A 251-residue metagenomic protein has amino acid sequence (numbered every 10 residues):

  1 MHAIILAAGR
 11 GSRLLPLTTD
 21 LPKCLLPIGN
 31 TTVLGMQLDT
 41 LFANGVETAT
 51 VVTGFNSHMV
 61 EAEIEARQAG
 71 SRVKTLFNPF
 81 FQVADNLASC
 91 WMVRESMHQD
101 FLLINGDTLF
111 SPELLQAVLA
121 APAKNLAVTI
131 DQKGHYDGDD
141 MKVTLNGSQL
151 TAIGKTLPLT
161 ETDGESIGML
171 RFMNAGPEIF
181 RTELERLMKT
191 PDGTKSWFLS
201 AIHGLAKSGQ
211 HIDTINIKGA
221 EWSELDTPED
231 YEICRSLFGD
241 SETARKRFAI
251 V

Functional and structural regions predicted by a protein language model:
M1, E165-V251: Conserved alpha/beta core of the MobA/IspD/sugar-nucleotide pyrophosphorylase nucleotidyltransferase superfamily
M1-T19: N-terminal nucleotide-binding beta1-loop-alpha1 segment
H2-I5, T31-D100, T190: Conserved N-terminal catalytic core of the sugar/cofactor nucleotidyltransferase
R13, M59-A62, M92, E113 (+4 more regions): Phosphate- and divalent-cation-binding pockets in alpha/beta enzyme and binding domains that engage nucleotide-derived
D20-G35: Short catalytic helix/loop segments, enriched in acidic residues and glycine and frequently bearing histidine
C24, R72-K74, Q149, H211-D213: Conserved beta-strand segments of alpha/beta enzyme cores
Q99-L109: Short beta-strand-to-loop acidic/aromatic patch adjacent to the donor-nucleotide binding site
S111-M188, V251: Conserved core of the sugar-phosphate nucleotidyltransferase
